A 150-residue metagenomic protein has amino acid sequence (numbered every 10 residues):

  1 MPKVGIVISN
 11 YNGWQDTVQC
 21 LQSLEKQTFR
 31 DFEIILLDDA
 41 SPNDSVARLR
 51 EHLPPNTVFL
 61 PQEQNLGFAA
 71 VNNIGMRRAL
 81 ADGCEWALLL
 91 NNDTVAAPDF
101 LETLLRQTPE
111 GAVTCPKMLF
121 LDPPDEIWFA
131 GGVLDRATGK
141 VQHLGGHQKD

Functional and structural regions predicted by a protein language model:
N12, L24, D39-D44, L66: Conserved short acidic donor-positioning loop in nucleotide-sugar-dependent glycosyltransferases
Q22-D31: Short, acidic, metal-binding catalytic loop of nucleotide-sugar glycosyltransferases
F32-A40, L60-Q62: Short beta-strand/loop segment that forms part of the nucleotide-sugar
N43-H52, D99: Acidic helix N-cap motif at the loop->helix transition within catalytic regions of sugar-transfer enzymes
Q62-D82: Glycine-rich, basic loop-to-helix element that forms the pyrophosphate-binding segment of sugar-nucleotide handling
C84-V95: Short beta-strand-to-loop acidic/aromatic patch adjacent to the donor-nucleotide binding site
T94-F129, L134-D135: Conserved donor NDP-sugar-binding/catalytic core segment of glycosyltransferases
L134-D150: Short, flexible, basic/aromatic active-site loop/helix in glycosyltransferases
